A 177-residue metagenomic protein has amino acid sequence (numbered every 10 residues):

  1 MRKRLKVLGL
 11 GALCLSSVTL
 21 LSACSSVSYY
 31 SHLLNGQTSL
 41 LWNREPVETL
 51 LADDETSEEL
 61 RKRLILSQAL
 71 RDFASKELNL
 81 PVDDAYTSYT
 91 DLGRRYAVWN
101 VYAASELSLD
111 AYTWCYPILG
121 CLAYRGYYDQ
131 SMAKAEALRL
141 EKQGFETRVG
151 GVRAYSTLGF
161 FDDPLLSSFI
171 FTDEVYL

Functional and structural regions predicted by a protein language model:
R2-A12: Bacterial N-terminal signal peptides that target proteins for export
V18-L21: Bacterial Sec-type N-terminal signal peptides, specifically the leucine/valine-rich hydrophobic h-region
Y30-E59: Post-signal peptide N-terminal segment of mature Sec-exported envelope proteins
E48-E77: Post-signal-peptide N-terminal segment of Sec-exported extracytoplasmic proteins
L70-L177: Acidic/His-rich structured neighborhood in mature extracellular/periplasmic domains
